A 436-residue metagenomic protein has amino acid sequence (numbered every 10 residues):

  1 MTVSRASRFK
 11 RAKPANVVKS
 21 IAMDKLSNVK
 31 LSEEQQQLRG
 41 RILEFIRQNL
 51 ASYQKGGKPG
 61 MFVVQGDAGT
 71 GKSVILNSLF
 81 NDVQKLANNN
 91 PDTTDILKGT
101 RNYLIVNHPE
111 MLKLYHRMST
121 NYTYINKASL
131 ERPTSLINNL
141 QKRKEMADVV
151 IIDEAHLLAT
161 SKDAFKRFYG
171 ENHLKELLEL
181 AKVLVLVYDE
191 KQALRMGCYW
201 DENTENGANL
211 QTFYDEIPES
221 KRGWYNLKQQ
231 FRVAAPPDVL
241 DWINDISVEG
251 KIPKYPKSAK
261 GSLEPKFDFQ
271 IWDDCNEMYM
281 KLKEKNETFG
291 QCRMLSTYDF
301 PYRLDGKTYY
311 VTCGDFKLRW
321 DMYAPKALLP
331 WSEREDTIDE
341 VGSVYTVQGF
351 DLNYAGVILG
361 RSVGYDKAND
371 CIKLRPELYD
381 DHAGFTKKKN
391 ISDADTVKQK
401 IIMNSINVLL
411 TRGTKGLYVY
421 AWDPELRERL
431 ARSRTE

Functional and structural regions predicted by a protein language model:
S27-G60: N-terminal pre-P-loop "Q-motif" helix
V64: Hydrophobic anchor at the beta1->P-loop junction of P-loop NTPases
A68: The conserved Walker
K72: Conserved lysine of the Walker
I75, L79: Hydrophobic positions on the alpha1 helix immediately C-terminal to the Walker A/P-loop
Y124-K285: Conserved P-loop NTPase catalytic core
V183-V185, E340-E436: C-terminal accessory regions
R195-W200, E219-D241, V248-C371: Conserved helicase/translocase motor-coupling segment
